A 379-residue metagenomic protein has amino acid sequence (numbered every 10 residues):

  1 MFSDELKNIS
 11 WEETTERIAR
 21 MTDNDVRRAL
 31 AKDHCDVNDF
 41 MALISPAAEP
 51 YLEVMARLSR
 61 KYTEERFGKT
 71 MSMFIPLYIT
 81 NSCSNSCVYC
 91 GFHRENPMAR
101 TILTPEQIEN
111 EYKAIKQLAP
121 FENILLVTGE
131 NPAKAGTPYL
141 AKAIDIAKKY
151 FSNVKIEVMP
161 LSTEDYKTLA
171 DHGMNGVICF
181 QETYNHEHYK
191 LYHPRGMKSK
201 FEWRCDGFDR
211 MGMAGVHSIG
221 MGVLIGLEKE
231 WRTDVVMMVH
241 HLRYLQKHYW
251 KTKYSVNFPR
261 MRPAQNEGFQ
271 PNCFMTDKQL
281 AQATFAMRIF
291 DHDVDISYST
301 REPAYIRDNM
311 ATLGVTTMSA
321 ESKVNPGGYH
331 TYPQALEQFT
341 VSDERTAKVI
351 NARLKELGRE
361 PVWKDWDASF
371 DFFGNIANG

Functional and structural regions predicted by a protein language model:
M1-A48, K247-G379: Auxiliary Fe-S-binding modules of radical SAM enzymes
Y51-S72: Short, charged low-complexity linear segments at domain edges
S59, C87, C179, M211 (+3 more regions): Conserved, mostly hydrophobic/aromatic
E65-G68, S72-Q107: Canonical Radical SAM [4Fe-4S] cluster-binding loop centered on the CxxxCxxC motif and its immediate flanking residues
I75, E109-Y112, L140-I144, Y166 (+5 more regions): Generic structural signal for well-ordered alpha-helices, preferentially at hydrophobic/aromatic core positions
L77-I79, E130-P132, V158-S162, T183-N185 (+4 more regions): Active-site-proximal loop/turn and secondary-structure-junction residues that shape catalytic pockets, frequently
R94-E109, I115-G220, I225, W250-N257: Core AdoMet radical
T163-L169, E228-H241, P303-L313: Catalytic cores of alpha/beta
